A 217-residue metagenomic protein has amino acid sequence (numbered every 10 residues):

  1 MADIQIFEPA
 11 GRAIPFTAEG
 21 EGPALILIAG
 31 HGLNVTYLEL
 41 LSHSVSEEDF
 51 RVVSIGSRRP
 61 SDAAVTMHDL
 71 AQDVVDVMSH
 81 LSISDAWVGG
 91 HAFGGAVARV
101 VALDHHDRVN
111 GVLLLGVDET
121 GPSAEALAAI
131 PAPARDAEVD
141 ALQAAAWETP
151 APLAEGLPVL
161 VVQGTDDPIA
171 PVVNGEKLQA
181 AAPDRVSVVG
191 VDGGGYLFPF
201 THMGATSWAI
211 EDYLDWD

Functional and structural regions predicted by a protein language model:
E8, R12-S61: Conserved HGGG/HGGXW glycine-rich cap/lid loop of the alpha/beta-hydrolase fold
V53-W87: Active-site loop/oxyanion-hole signature of alpha/beta-hydrolase fold enzymes
S84-G121: Conserved hydrolase catalytic core segment
D136-P152: Active-site nucleophile elbow and catalytic-triad environment of alpha/beta-hydrolase enzymes
E155, V161-Q163, D167: Short beta-strand/loop motif that positions the catalytic acidic residue of the alpha/beta-hydrolase fold
T165-A170, Y196: Acidic catalytic loop of the alpha/beta-hydrolase fold
P171-A180: Short alpha-helix in the alpha/beta-hydrolase fold that links the catalytic acid
G194-S207: Catalytic histidine-centered segment of alpha/beta-hydrolase-like enzymes
